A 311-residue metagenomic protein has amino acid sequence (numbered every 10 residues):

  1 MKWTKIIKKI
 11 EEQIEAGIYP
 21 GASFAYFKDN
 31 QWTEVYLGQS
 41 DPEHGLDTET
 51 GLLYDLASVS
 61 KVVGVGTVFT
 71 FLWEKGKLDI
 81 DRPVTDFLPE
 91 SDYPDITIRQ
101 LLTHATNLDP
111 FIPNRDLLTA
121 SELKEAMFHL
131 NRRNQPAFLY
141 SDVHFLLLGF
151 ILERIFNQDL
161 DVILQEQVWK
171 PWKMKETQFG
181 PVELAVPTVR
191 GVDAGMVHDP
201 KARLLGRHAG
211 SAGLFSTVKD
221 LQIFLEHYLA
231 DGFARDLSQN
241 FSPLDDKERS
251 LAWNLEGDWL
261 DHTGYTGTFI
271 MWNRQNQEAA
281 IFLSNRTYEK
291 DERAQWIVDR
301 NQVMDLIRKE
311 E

Functional and structural regions predicted by a protein language model:
W3-Y54, K77: Short, conserved catalytic-motif segment at the N-terminal edge
I10-E11, F24, N30, L52-I80 (+3 more regions): Active-site SXXK
A22-Y26, N254, I270: Short beta-strand scaffold segments in enzyme catalytic cores
E34, P94-T263: Short, surface-exposed loop or secondary-structure junction motifs that flank catalytic or metal-binding residues
D79-P94, P171: Short, glycine/proline-biased beta-turn/loop segments that scaffold the active-site neighborhood
D246, K290-E311: Short, gly/Ser/Thr-rich active-site loops of penicillin-recognizing serine hydrolases
T266-A279: Short, surface-exposed beta-strand/loop micro-motifs that present aromatic residues
Q277-K290: Short, well-ordered beta-strand elements
